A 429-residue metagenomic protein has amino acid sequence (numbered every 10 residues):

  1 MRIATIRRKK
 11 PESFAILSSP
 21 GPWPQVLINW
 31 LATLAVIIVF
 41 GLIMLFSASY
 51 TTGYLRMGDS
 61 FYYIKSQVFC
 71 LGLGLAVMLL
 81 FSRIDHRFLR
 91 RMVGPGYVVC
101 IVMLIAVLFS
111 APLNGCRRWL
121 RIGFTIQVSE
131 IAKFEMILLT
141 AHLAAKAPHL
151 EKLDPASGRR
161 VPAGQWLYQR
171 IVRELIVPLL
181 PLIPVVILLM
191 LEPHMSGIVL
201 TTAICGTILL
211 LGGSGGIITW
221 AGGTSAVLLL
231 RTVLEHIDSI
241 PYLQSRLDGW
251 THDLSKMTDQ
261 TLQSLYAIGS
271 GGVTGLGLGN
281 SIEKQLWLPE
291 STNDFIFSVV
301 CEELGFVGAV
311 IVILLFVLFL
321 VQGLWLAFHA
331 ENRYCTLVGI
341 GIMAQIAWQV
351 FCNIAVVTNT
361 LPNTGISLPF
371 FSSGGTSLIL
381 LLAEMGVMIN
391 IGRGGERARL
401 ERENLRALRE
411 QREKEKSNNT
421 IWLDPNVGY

Functional and structural regions predicted by a protein language model:
R2-A32, V36-I37, I43-E192, I354-P369 (+3 more regions): Membrane-helix boundary/helix-loop-helix interface segments in multi-pass membrane proteins
F69-V77, E302-G323: Hydrophobic alpha-helical transmembrane segments
G94-P95, C100-I101, L175-L191, M195-E235: Hydrophobic alpha-helical segments of polytopic membrane proteins
I105, K133, G206-T207, A347: Hydrophobic residues within the alpha-helical transmembrane core of Major Facilitator Superfamily
L113-W119, I218-V312, E331-V338: Hydrophobic, glycine- and aromatic-enriched re-entrant/interface helices and adjoining loop segments
E130, Q165, Q169-E174, P178 (+6 more regions): Alpha-helical transmembrane segments of multi-pass membrane proteins, especially transporters and channels
V199, A203-I218, I282-G308, G365-I379: Interfacial segments of multi-pass membrane proteins
A327-G365, F371: Loop-to-helix entry and N-terminal half of a specific, functionally important transmembrane alpha helix in multi-pass
